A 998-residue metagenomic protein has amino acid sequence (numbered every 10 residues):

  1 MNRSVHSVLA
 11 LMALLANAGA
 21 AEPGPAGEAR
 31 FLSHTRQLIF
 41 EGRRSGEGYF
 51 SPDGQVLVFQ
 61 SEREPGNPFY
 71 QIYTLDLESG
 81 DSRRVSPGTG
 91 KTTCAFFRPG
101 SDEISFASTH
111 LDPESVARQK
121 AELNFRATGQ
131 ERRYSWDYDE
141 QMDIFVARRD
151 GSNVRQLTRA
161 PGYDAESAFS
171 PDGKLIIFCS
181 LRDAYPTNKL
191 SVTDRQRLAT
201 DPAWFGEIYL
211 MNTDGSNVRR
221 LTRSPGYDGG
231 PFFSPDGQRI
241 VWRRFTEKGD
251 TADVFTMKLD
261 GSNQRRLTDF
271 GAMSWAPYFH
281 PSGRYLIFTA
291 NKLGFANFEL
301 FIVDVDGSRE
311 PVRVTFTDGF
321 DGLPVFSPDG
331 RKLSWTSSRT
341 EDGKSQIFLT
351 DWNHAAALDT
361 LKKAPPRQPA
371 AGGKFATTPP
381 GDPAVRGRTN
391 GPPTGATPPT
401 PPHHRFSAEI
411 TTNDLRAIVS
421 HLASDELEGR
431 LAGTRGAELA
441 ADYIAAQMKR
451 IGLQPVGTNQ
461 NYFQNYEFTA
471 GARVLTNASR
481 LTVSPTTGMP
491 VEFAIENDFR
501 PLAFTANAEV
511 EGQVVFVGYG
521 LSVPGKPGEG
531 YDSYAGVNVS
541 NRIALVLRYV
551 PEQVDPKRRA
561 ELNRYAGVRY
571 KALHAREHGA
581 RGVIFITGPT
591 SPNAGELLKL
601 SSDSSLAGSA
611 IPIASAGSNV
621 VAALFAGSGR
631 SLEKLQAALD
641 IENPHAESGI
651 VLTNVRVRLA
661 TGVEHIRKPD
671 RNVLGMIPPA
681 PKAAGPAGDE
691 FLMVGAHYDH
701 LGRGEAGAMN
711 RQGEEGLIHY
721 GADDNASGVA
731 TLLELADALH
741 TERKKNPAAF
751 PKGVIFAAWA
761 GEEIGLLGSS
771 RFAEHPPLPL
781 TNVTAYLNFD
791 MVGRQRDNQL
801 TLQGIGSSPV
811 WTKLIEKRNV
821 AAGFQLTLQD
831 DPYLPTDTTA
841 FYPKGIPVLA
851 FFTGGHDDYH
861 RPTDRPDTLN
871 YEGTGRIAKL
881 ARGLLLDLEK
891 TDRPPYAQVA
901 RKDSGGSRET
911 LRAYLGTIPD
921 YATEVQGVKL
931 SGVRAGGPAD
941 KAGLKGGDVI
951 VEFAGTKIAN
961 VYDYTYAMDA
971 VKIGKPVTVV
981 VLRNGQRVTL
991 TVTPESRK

Functional and structural regions predicted by a protein language model:
G42-R43, Q60-I72, P87-T92, A107-I144 (+11 more regions): A flexible loop/linker signature enriched in serine peptidases of the S9 family
P52-D53, P99-G100, P171-D172, P235-D236 (+2 more regions): Residue-level detector of Asp-centered blade-edge/turn motifs that repeat once per structural unit in beta-propeller
Q368-F375, A384, E889, P894-K998: C-terminal recognition in membrane/secretory proteostasis and scaffolding
G391-A440, I444-G457, G595-E596, V620: N-terminal hydrophobic or amphipathic helices/low-complexity stretches enriched in small/hydrophobic/Pro/Gly
E428-V554, V651-N654, R658-H665, P669-N672 (+3 more regions): Noncatalytic luminal/extracellular "stalk/propeptide" segments of secretory-pathway proteins
G488-E496, T505-A506, G512, N541 (+3 more regions): Metal-dependent peptidase/peptidase-like ectodomains
E561-A566, Y570, H574, S591 (+5 more regions): Acidic/histidine-rich catalytic neighborhood of metal-dependent amide-processing enzymes
